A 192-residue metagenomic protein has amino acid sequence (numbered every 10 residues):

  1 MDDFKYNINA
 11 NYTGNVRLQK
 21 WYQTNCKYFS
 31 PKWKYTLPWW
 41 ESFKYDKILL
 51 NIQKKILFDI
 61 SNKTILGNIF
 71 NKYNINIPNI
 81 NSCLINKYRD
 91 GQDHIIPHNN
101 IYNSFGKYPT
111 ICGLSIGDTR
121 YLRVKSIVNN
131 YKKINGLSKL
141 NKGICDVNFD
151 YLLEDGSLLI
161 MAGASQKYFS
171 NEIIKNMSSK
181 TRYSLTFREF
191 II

Functional and structural regions predicted by a protein language model:
M1-I192: Non-heme Fe(II) oxygenase metal-center motifs and adjacent flexible, charged/small-residue loops
